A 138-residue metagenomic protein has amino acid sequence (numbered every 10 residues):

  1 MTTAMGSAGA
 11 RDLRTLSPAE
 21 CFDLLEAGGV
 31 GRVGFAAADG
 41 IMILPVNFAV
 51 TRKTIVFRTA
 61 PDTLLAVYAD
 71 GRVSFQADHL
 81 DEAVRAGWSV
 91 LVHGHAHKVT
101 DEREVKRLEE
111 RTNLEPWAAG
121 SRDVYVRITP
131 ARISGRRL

Functional and structural regions predicted by a protein language model:
M1-L25: Extreme N-terminal tail/first-helix region
G28-A60: Short beta-strand segments
A37, A77-H79, T129-R132: Short, structured patches in soluble enzyme cores that scaffold and shape functional sites
T54-V56, S74, R127, S134: General beta-strand recognition
R58, V67, R136-R137: Residues that scaffold the ATP/ADP-binding catalytic core of kinase and kinase-like folds
P61-V124: Short, structured beta-strand-loop surface elements
R122-L138: Charged phosphate-binding loop/patch that engages nucleotide di/tri-phosphates or the phosphate backbone of nucleic
